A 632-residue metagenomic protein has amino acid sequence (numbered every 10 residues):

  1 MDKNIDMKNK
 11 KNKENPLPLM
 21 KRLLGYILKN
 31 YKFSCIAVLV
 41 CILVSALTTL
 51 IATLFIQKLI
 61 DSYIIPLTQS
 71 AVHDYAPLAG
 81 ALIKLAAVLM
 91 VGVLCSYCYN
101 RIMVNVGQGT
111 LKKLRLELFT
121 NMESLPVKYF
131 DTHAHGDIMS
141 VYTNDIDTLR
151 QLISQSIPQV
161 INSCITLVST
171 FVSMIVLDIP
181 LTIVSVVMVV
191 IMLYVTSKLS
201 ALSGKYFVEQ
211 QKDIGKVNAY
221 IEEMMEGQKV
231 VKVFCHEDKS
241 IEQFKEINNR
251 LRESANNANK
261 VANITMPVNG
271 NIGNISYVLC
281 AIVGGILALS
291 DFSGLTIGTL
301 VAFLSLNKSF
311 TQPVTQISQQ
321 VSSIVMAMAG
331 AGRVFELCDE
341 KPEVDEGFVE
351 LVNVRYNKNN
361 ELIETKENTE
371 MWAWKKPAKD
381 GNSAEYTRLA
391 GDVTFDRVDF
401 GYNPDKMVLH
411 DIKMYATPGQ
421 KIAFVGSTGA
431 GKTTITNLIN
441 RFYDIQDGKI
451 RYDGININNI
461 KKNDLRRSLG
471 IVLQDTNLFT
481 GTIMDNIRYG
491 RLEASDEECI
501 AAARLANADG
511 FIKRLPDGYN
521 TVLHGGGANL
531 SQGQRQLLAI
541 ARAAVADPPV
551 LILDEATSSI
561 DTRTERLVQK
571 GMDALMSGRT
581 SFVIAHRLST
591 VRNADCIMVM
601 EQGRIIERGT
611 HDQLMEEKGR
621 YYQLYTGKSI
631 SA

Functional and structural regions predicted by a protein language model:
M1-T49, I64-I83, Y99-M103, G107 (+8 more regions): Membrane-integrated ABC transporters
N9-N12, P16, V40-C41, T48-I64 (+14 more regions): Juxtamembrane helix-loop junctions of ABC transporter transmembrane domains
K29-K32, V127-K128, I146-I153, I157 (+6 more regions): An intracellular "coupling" helix at the cytosolic face of ABC transporter transmembrane type-1 domains
N30, S34-V44, V88, L94 (+3 more regions): Transmembrane helices of ABC transporter permease
P66, S173-V187, N257, V261-G332 (+2 more regions): Helix-loop-helix
A71-V72, V354-A632: ABC-type nucleotide-binding domain
D137, V141, L152, N263 (+3 more regions): N-terminal turn
